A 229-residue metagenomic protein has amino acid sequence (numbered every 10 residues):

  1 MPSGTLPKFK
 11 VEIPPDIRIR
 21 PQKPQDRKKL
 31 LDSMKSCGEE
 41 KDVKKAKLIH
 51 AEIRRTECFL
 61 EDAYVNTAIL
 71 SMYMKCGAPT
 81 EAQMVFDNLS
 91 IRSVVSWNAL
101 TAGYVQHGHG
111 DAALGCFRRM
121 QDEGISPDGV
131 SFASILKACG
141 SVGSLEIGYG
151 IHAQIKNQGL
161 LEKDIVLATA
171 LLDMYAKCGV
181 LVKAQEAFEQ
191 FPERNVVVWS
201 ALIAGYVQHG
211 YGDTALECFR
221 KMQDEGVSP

Functional and structural regions predicted by a protein language model:
M1-P24: N-terminal mitochondrial targeting presequence
D26-L31, A46, E61-D62, N66 (+15 more regions): Pentatricopeptide repeat
M34, M72-M74, L89, M120 (+3 more regions): Methionine-biased hydrophobic packing positions in alpha-helices, especially within tandem helical repeat solenoids
